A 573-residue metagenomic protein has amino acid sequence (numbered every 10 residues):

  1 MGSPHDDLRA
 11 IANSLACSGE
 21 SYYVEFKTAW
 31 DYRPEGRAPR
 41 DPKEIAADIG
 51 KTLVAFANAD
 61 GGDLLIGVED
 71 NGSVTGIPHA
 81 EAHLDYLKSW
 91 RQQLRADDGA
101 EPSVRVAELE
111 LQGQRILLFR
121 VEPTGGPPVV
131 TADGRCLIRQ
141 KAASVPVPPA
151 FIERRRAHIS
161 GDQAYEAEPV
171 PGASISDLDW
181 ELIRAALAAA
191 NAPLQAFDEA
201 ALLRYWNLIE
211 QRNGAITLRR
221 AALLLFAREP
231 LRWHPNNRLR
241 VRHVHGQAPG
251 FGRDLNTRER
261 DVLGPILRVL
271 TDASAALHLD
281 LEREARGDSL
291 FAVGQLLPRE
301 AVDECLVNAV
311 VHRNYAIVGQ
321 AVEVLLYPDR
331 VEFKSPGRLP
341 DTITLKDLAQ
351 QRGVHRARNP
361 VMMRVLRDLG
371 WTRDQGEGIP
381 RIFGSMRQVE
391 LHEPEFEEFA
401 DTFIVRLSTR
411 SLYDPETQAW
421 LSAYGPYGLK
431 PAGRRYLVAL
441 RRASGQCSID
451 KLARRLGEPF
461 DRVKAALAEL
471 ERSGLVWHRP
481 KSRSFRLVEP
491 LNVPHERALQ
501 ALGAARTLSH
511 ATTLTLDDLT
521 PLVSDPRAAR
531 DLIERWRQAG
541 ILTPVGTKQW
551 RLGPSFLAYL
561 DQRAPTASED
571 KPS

Functional and structural regions predicted by a protein language model:
M1-R299, E304-Y424, V438-S482, V488 (+4 more regions): Conserved N-terminal catalytic/coupling substructures associated with nucleotide/phosphate chemistry
G425-R455, P494-L522: Short amphipathic alpha-helical interface segments
K430-V438, K464-A465, Q562-S573: Acidic, low-complexity intrinsically disordered tails
E458, S524-D525: The short coil/loop that forms the "turn" connecting the two helices of the helix-turn-helix
H478-A501, T547-E569: Short, cationic-aromatic polyanion-contact patches
L514, L519, D531-V545, Q549-W550 (+1 more regions): K/R-rich mixed-charge low-complexity regions
